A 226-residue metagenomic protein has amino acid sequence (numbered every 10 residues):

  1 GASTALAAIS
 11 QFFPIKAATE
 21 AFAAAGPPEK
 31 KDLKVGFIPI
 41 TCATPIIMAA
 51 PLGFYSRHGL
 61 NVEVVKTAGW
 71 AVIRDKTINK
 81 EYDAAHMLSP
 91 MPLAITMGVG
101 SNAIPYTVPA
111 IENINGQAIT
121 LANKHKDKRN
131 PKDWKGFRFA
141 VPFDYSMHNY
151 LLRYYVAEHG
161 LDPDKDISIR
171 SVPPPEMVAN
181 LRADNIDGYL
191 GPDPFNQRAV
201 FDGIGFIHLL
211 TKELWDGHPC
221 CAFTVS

Functional and structural regions predicted by a protein language model:
G1-F12: N-terminal export leaders
F12-S171, N180-H218: Short, glycine-/small- and polar/acidic-enriched structural segments that line small-molecule recognition paths
E176-V178: Beta-rich nucleic-acid/ligand-interaction surfaces
G203, T224-S226: Short, intrinsically disordered, charge-balanced linker/junction segments flanking boundaries in proteins
H218-T224: A conserved active-site cap/scaffold subdomain adjacent to cofactor or substrate pockets
